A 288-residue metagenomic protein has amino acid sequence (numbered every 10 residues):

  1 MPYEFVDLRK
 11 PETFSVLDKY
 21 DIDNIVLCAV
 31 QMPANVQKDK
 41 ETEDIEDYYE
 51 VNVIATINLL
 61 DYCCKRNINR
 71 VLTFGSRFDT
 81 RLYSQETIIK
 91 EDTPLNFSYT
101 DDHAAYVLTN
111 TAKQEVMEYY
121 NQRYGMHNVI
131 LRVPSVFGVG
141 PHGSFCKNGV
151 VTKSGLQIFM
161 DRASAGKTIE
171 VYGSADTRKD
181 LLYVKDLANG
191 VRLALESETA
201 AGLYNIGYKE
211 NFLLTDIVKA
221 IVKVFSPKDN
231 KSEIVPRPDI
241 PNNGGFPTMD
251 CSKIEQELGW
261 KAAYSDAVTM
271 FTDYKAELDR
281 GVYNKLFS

Functional and structural regions predicted by a protein language model:
L8-V51: NAD(P)H-binding glycine-rich loop region in Rossmannoid oxidoreductase-like domains and their noncatalytic homologs
N24-L27, I54-A105: Conserved Rossmann-fold NAD(P)-dependent oxidoreductase catalytic core, especially the SDR/UDP-sugar
Y49-V53, Y99-Q114, G149-Q157, D180-L181 (+1 more regions): Short-chain dehydrogenase/reductase
A55, L59-C63, V116-M117, G190 (+1 more regions): Hydrophobic positions on the long internal alpha-helix of Rossmann-like NAD(P)-dependent oxidoreductase domains
D79-R81, A104-A105, M126-K153: Flexible, glycine-rich beta-alpha linker
N96-D101, S135-K147, G155-L182, N205: A conserved pocket-lining segment of Rossmann-fold NAD(P)-dependent short-chain dehydrogenase/reductase
D101-V129, A163-A165: Active-site Tyr-X1-5-Lys
A163-T168, Y172-S288: C-terminal substrate-binding subdomain of Rossmann-fold SDR/epimerase-dehydratase oxidoreductases
